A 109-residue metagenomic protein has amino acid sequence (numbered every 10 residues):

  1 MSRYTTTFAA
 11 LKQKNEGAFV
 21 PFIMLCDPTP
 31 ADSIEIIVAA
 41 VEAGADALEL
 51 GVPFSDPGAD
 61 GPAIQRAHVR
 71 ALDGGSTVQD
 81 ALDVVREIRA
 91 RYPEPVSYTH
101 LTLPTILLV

Functional and structural regions predicted by a protein language model:
M1-V20: N-terminal amphipathic alpha-helix/helix-capping segment at the start of soluble metabolic enzymes
F8, I37, L82-V85: Generic structural signal for well-ordered alpha-helices, preferentially at hydrophobic/aromatic core positions
F19-P21, L48-L50, S97-Y98: Hydrophobic faces of well-ordered beta-strands that scaffold small-molecule active sites in alpha/beta enzyme cores
F22-A31, L101: Active-site mouth loops of central-metabolism enzymes
P28-V41, G75-D80: Glycine-rich anion/phosphate-binding loops
S33-A43, A47-D56: Alpha/beta enzyme core
E49-S76: Glycine-rich, proline-tolerant flexible connector loops at the mouths of alpha/beta enzymes
T99-T105: Conserved small/polar residues in nucleotide/adenosyl-binding loops
